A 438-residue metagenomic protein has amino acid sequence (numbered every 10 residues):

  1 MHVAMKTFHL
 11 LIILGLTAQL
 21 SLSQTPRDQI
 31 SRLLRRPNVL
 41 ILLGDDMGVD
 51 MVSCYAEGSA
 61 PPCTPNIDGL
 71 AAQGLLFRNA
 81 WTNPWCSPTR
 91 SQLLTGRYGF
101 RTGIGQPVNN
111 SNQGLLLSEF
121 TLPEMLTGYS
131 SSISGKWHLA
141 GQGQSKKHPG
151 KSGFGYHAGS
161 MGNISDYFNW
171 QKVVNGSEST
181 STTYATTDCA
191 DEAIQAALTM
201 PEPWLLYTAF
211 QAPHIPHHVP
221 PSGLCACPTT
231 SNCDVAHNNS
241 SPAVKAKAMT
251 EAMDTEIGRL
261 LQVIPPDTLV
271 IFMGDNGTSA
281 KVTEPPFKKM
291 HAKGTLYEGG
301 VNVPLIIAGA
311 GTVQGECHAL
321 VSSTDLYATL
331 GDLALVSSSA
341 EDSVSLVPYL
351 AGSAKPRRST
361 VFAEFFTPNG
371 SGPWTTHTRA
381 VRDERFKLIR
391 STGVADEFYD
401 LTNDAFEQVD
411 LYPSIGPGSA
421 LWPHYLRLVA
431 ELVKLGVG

Functional and structural regions predicted by a protein language model:
M1-A4: Short, Lys/Arg-enriched N-terminal segments with co-localized hydrophobic residues within the first ~10-30 amino acids
T7, P26-R27, Y425: Short amphipathic alpha-helical segments that mediate assembly, nucleic-acid/protein binding, or membrane association
T7-S23: Cleavable N-terminal signal peptides of Sec/SRP-targeted secreted and luminal proteins
A18-S23, D267, G352, G436: Short, flexible coil/linker elements and helix-boundary hinge sites characteristic of intrinsically disordered
L20-L34: Low-complexity, Pro/Ser/Thr-rich intrinsically disordered segments of extracellular/cell-surface proteins
I30-S391, D396, A405-L426: Formylglycine-dependent sulfatase
D400-L401: C-terminal accessory segments
A420-G438: Charge-dense polyanion-binding interfaces
